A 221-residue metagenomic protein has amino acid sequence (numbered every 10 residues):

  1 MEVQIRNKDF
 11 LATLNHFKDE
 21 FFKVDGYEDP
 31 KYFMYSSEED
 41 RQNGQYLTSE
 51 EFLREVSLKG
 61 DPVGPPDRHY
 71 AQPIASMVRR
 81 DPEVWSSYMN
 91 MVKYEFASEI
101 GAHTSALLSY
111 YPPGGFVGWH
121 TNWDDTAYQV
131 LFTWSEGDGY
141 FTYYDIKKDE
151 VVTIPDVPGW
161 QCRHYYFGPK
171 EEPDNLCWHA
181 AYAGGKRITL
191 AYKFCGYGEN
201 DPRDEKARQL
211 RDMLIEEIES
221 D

Functional and structural regions predicted by a protein language model:
M1-V3, N7-Y32: N-terminal, charge-rich interaction modules
V3, A106, V130, I188-L190: A broad, low-specificity signal marking well-ordered, structured residues that form hydrophobic/aromatic
R6-F10, R79-E83, M91-E95, G185-R187 (+2 more regions): Carbohydrate-recognition beta-sandwich/jelly-roll modules in extracellular/periplasmic carbohydrate-active proteins
R6-T13, F17, V84, Y88 (+2 more regions): Short amphipathic alpha-helical segments
E20, D25-G115, T121-W123: Signature of the catalytic double-stranded beta-helix
M89-S98, A127-L131, V151-T153, W178-A180: Intrinsically disordered, low-complexity boundary segments flanking structured domains
G101-E172: Catalytic core of non-heme Fe(II) oxygenases with the double-stranded beta-helix
Y144-D221: Catalytic core of Fe(II)/2-oxoglutarate
